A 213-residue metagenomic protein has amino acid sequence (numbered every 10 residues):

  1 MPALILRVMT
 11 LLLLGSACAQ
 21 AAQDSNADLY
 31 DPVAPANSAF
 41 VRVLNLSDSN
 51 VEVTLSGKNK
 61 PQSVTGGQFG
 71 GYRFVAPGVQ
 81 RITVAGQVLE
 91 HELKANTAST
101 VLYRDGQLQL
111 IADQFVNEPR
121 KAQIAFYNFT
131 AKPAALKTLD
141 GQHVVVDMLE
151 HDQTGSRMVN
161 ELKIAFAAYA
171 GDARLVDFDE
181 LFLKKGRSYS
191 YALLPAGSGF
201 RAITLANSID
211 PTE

Functional and structural regions predicted by a protein language model:
P2-L11: Sec-dependent signal peptide recognition, specifically the positively charged N-region followed immediately by
L12-A21: Hydrophobic h-region of N-terminal signal peptides that target proteins for export in Gram-negative bacteria
A22-E213: Intrinsically disordered, low-complexity polar regions and short flexible loop motifs
